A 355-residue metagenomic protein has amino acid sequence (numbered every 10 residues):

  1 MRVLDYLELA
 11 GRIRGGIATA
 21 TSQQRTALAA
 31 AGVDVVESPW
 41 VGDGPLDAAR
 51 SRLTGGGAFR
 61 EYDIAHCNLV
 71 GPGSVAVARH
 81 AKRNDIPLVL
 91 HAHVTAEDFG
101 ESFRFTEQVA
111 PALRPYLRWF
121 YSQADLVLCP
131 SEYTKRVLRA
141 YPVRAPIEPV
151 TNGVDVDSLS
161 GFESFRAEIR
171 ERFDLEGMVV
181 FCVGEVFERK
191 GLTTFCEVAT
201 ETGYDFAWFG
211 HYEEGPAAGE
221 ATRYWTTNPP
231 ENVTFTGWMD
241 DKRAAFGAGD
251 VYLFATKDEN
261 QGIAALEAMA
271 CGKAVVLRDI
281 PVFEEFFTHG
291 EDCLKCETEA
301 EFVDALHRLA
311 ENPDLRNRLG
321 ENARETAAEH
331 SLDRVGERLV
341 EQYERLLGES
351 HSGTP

Functional and structural regions predicted by a protein language model:
V70, K257: Aromatic "clamp/platform" in nucleotide-sugar-dependent glycosyltransferases that forms part of the donor/acceptor
R83, A96, Q108-V127: Membrane-proximal helix-turn-helix segments that form the acceptor-binding/catalytic region of lipid-linked
R114, S122-P146, V154-L159: A short, active-site helix/loop in glycosyltransferases that binds the activated sugar's phosphate group
V154, V183, Y204-E220, F235: Glycosyltransferase donor-sugar binding loop
R170-K190, C196-G203, A207: Conserved donor-binding/catalytic core segment of Leloir-type glycosyltransferases
G219-M239: Nucleotide-activated donor-binding/catalytic signature segment of Leloir-type glycosyltransferases, i.e., the conserved
A274-L277: Short hydrophobic beta-strand element within catalytic cores of glycosyltransferases and related nucleotide-activated
H289-A300, R308-D314, A328: Conserved acidic donor-binding segment of nucleotide-sugar-dependent glycosyltransferases
